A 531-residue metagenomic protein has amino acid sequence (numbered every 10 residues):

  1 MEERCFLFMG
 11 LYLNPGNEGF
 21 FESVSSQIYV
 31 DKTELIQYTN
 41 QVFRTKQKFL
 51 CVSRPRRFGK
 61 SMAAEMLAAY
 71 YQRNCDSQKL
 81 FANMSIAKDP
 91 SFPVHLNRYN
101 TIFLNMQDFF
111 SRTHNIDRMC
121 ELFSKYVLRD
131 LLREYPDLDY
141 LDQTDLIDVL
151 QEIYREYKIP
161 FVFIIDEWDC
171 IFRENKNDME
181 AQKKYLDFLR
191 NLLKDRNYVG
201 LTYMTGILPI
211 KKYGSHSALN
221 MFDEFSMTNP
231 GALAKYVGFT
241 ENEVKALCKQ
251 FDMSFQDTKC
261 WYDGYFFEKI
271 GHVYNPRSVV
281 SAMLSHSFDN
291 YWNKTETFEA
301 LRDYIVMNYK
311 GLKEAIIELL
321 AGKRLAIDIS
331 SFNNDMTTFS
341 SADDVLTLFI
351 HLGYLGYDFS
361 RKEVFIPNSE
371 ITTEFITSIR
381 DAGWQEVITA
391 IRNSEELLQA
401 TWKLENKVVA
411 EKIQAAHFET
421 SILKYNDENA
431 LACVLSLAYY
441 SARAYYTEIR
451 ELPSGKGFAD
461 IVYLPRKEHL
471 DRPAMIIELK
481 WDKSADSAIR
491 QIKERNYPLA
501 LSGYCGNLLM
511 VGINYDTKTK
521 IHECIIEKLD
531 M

Functional and structural regions predicted by a protein language model:
E2-D427, A442-Y445: Phosphate-binding site recognition
E152-Y157, R443-L470: Active-site metal-binding core of divalent-cation-utilizing nuclease and nuclease-like domains
V162, P473-I477, L509: Structural motif
K183-D187, W481-P498: Mg2+/Mn2+-dependent nuclease catalytic core
L435, A459-Y463, R472-K483, R495: Conserved catalytic cores of phosphodiester-cleaving nucleases, focusing on short active-site segments
Y439-T447, G503-C505: Short secondary-structure junctions
A500, G506-M531: Domain-level recognition of nuclease-like catalytic cores that cleave nucleotide substrates
